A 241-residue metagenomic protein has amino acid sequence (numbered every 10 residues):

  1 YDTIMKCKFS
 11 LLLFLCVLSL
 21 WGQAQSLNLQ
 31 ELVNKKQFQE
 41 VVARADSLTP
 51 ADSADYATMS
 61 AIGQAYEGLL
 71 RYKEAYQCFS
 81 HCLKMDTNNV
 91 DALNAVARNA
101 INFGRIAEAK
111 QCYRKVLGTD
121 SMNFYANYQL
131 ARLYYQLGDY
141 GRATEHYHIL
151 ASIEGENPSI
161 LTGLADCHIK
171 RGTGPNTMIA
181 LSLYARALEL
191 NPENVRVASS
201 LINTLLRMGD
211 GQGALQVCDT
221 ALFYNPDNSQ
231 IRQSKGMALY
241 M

Functional and structural regions predicted by a protein language model:
G22-S80, K84: N-terminal leader/linker segments that initiate helical-solenoid repeat arrays
V33, S60, E67, N94 (+6 more regions): Position-specific recognition of the canonical hydrophobic site in helix A of tetratricopeptide repeat
K36-A43, L69-H81, F103-K115, L137-I149 (+3 more regions): Structural signature of tandem alpha-helical TPR/SEL1-like repeats, specifically the intra-repeat loop/turn
A51, M85, T119, I153-E154 (+2 more regions): Structural marker of alpha-solenoid helical repeat scaffolds
